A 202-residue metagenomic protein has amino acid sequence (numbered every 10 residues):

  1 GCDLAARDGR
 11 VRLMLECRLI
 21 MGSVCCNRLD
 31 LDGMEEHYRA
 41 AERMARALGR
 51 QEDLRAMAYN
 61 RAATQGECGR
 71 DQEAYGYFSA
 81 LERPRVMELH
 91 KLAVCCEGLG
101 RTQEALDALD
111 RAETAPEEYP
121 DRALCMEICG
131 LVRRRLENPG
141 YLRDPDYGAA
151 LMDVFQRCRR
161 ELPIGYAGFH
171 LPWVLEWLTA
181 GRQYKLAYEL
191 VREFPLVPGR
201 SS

Functional and structural regions predicted by a protein language model:
C2-R10, R39-R50, Y75-P84, D110-P120 (+2 more regions): Amphipathic alpha-helical segments of tetratricopeptide repeats
L4, M14-C25, H37, M44 (+4 more regions): TPR/Sel1-like alpha-solenoid repeat signature
D8, M21, R28, L48 (+5 more regions): Structural motif corresponding to the intra-repeat A-B loop/turn of tetratricopeptide repeats
E16, A56, M87, V94 (+3 more regions): Residue register of alpha-helical TPR repeats
G33-A40, R70-E73: Structural signature of tandem alpha-helical TPR/SEL1-like repeats, specifically the intra-repeat loop/turn
G130-R135, P139-S202: C-terminal non-catalytic interaction modules
